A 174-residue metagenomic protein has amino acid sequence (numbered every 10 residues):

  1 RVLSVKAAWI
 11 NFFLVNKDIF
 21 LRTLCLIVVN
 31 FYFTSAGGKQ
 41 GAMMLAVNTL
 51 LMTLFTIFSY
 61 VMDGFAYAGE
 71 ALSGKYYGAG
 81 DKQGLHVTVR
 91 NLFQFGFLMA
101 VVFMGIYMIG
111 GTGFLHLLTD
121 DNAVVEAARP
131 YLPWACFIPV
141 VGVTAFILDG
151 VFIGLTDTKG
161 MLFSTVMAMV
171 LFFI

Functional and structural regions predicted by a protein language model:
R1, E126, K159, M169-I174: Membrane-interface helix-loop junctions in multi-pass transport and translocation proteins
R1-N16, F20, S73-I138: Short alpha-helical transmembrane segments in multi-pass integral membrane proteins
S4-Y32, G37, I57, V61 (+4 more regions): Hydrophobic faces of transmembrane alpha-helices in multi-pass small-molecule transporters and flippases across diverse
K17, V29, F33, G69 (+2 more regions): Hydrophobic/aromatic residues in alpha-helical transmembrane segments
C25, V29, F33, G37 (+4 more regions): Alpha-helical membrane-inserting segments
I27-I57, K75-Y76, G113-N122: Helix-terminus/linker motif at the lipid-water interface of multi-pass membrane proteins
V47-I109, V143-T156, G160-S164: Small-residue-rich hydrophobic transmembrane alpha-helices
T53-L54, P133, V166-F173: Small-residue-enriched core segments of transmembrane alpha-helices in multipass membrane transport and channel
